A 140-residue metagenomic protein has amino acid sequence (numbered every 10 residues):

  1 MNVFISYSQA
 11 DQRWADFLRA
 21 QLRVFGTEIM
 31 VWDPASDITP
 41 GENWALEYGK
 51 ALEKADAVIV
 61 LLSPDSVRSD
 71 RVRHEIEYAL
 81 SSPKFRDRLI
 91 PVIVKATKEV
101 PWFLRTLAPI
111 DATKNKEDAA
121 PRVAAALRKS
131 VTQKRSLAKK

Functional and structural regions predicted by a protein language model:
M1-L61, L80-R88, I93-K95, D118-K140: Conserved N-terminal substructure of TIR/SEFIR domains
M1-V3, R105-A108: Short amphipathic alpha-helical segments
D16-R19, R71-H74, F103-R105: Short amphipathic alpha-helical segments
T39-G41, S69, E99: Generic structural signal for helix capping and beta-alpha/helix-loop junctions
P64-P83: Conserved TIR/SEFIR loop-to-helix hotspot centered on a Trp-containing motif with a nearby acidic residue
R71, N115, A119: Soluble or luminal CAZymes and related metallo-dependent hydrolases
T97-L107: Glycine-rich, charge-decorated loop segments at or immediately adjacent to ligand/cofactor-binding or catalytic sites
P109-N115: Short acidic-hydrophobic, aromatic-tinged amphipathic segments that line or gate anion-handling sites
